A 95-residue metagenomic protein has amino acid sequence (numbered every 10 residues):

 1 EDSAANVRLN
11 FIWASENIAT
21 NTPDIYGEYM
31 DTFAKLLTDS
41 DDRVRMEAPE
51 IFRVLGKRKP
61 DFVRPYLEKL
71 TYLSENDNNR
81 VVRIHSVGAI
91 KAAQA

Functional and structural regions predicted by a protein language model:
E1-S3, T32-L36, S40, K69-N76: Alpha-solenoid HEAT/Armadillo-like helical repeat scaffolds in large eukaryotic proteins
E1-T20: Eukaryote-skewed repeat-based solenoidal scaffolds used as protein-protein interaction platforms, primarily
A5-N6, D42-R43, N78-V81: Alpha-helix N-cap/helix-start positions at coil->helix boundaries
W13-A14, E50, G88: Residue-level signature of alpha-solenoid helical repeat scaffolds
E16-N17, R53-V54, K91: Structural signature of alpha-helical solenoid repeat scaffolds
P23-A34, P60-Y72, A95: Amphipathic alpha-helical scaffolding segments comprising HEAT/armadillo-like alpha-solenoid repeats
L67, T71-A95: Eukaryotic acidic, Ser/Thr-rich intrinsically disordered low-complexity regions
